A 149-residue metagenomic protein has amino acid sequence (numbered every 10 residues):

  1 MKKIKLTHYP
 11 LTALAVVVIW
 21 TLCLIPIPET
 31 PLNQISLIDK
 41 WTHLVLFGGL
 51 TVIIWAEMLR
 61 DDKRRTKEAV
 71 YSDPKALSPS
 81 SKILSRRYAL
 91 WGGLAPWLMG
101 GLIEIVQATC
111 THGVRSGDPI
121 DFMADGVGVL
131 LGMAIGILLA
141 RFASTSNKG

Functional and structural regions predicted by a protein language model:
M1-P119, M123-G149: Bulky hydrophobic segments
